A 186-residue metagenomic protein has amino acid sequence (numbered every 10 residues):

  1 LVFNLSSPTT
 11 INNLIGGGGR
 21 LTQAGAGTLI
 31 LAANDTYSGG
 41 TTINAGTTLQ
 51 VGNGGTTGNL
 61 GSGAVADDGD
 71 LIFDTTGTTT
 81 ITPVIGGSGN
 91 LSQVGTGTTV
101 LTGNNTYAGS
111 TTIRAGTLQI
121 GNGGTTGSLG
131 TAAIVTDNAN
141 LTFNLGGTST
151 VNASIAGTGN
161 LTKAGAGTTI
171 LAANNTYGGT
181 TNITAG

Functional and structural regions predicted by a protein language model:
L1-G18, I30-S88, T98-T158, T168-G186: Surface-exposed loop/turn positions within long extracellular repeat scaffolds, especially the passenger domains
